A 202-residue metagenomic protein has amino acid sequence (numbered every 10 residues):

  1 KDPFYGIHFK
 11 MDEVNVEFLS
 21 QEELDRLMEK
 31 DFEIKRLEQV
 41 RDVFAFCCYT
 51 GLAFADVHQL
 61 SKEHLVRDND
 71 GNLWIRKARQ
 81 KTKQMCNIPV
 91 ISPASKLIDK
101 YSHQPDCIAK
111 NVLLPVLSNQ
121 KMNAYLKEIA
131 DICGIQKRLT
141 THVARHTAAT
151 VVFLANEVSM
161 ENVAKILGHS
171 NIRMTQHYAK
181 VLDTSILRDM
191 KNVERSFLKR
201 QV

Functional and structural regions predicted by a protein language model:
D2-F54, N156: Basic, Lys/Arg- and aromatic-enriched nucleic-acid-binding interface segment
H8, D25-F32, H58, S95 (+2 more regions): Amphipathic, well-packed alpha-helical segments that form the structural scaffold of globular domains
E13, Q80-D99, C107-E128: C-terminal catalytic core of Y-nucleophile DNA break-rejoin enzymes
F18, R79-K83, N119, L154 (+1 more regions): Catalytic-site neighborhood detector that most strongly recognizes the C-terminal catalytic loop/helix of tyrosine
F32, G71, V151-V152, N162 (+2 more regions): Catalytic cores of nucleotide-enabled group-transfer and carboxylate-activating enzymes in metabolic and assembly-line
Q39-V40, V116-Q120, Q136-N156: Short basic/aromatic active-site micro-motif
A45, Y49, A55-D56, E128 (+2 more regions): C-terminal catalytic core of tyrosine-transesterase DNA break-rejoin enzymes
P105-I108, V193-V202: C-terminal secondary-structure termini that scaffold catalytic or DNA-interacting sites
